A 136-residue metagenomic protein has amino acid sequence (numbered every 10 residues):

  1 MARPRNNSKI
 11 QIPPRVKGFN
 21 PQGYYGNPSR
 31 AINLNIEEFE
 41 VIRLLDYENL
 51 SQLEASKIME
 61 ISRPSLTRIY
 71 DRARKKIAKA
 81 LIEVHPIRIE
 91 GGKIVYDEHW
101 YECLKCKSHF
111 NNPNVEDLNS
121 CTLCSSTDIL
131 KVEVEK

Functional and structural regions predicted by a protein language model:
P14-R30: Short, Lys/Arg-enriched N-terminal segment that forms or immediately precedes the first helix of a structured domain
E38-I42: Short alpha-helical "packing" element that flanks the helix-turn-helix/winged-helix DNA-binding module
L45, S56: The alpha-helix within a helix-turn-helix
S51, E60-P64: Helix-turn-helix DNA-binding motif, specifically the short coil turn and the N-cap/start of the second
R74-L81: C-terminal flanking helix
C103-C106, C121-C124: Short cysteine-rich clusters marking metal-coordination/redox-active sites
K107-N112, T127-D128: Cys/His-rich microdomains that often coordinate metals
